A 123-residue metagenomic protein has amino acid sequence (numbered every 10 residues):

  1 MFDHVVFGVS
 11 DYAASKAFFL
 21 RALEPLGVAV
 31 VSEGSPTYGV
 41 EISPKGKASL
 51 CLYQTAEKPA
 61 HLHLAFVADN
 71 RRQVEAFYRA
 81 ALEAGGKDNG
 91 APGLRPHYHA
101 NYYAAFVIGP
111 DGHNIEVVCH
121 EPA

Functional and structural regions predicted by a protein language model:
M1, E57-A60, H99: Short glycine-enriched loop/turn motifs at secondary-structure junctions
M1-K16, L64, E121-A123: N-terminal beta-strand motif that seeds the catalytic metal site of vicinal oxygen chelate
V5-V6, H99-A100, F106, V117-A123: Short beta->alpha transition motifs characteristic of CBS
F7-A48: Core segments of cupin and vicinal oxygen chelate
S10-A13, F66-D111: Vicinal oxygen chelate
A29-S32, G93-R95, V118-A123: Conserved catalytic-core motifs of GNAT/GCN5-like acyltransferases
V40-Y78, E83: Long, continuous compositionally biased terminal/linker segments
